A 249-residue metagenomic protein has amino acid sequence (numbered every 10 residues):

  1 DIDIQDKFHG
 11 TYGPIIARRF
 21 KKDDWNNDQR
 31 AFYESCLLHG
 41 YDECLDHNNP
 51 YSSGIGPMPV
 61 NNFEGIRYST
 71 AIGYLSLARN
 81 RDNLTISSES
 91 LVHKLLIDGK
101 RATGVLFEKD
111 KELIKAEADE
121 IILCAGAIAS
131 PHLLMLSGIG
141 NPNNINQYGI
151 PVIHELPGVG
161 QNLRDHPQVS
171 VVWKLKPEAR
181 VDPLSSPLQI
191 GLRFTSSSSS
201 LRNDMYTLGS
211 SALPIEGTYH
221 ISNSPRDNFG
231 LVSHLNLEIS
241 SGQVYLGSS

Functional and structural regions predicted by a protein language model:
D1-A102, E108, S170-K174, D182-P183: Conserved redox-cofactor binding core of oxidoreductases
T11-G13, S88-L91, R101-T103, Y148 (+6 more regions): Residues that flank catalytic or metal-binding motifs in active/ligand-binding sites
Y12-R18, G126-I128, K176-P177, P225-F229: Flexible glycine/proline-enriched surface loops and loop-helix/loop-strand junctions
C44, T85-S87, P151-E155, L208: General small-molecule cofactor/ligand-binding pocket signal
K94-L95, K100-P183, L246: Glycine-rich loop(s) and the adjacent beta-strand/alpha-helix scaffold that form part
V169-S249: FAD cofactor-binding and catalytic pocket of flavoenzymes
